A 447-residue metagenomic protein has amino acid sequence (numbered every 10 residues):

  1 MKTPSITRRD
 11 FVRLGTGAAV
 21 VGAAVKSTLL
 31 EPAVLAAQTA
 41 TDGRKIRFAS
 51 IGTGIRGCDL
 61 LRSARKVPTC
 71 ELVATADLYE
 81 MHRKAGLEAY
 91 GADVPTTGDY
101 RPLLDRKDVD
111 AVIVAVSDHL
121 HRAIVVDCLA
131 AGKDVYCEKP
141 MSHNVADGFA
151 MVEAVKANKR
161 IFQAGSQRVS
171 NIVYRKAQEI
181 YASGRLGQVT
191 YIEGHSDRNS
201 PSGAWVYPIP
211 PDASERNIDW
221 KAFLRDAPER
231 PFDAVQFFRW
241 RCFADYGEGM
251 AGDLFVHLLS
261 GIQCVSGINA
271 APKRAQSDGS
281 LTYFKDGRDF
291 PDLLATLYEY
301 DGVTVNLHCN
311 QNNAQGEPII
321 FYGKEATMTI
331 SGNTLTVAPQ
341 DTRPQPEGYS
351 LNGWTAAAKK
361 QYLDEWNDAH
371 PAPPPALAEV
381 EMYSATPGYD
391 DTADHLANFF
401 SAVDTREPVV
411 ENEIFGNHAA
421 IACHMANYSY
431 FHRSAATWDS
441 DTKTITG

Functional and structural regions predicted by a protein language model:
M1-V20: N-terminal secretory signal peptides and thylakoid transit peptides that target proteins across membranes
K26-V67: C-terminal segment of N-terminal export signals and the immediately downstream linker at the start of the mature
E71-E88: NAD(P)-binding Rossmann-fold cofactor-contacting core
R122-S170, G184, R433: Beta-strand-loop-alpha-helix segment that lines the small-molecule cofactor/substrate pocket of alpha/beta enzymes
A154-R160, R175-T190, P208-S214: Basic phosphate/pyrophosphate-binding loop/patch that engages nucleotide-derived ligands
H195-F237, P339, Q345-D368: Core domains of carbohydrate- and sulfate-ester-processing enzymes
W220-T304, Q311-N313, I414: Rossmann-like dinucleotide-binding domain that binds NAD(P)(H)
D286, L297-D390: NAD(P)-dinucleotide binding in Rossmann-like oxidoreductases
